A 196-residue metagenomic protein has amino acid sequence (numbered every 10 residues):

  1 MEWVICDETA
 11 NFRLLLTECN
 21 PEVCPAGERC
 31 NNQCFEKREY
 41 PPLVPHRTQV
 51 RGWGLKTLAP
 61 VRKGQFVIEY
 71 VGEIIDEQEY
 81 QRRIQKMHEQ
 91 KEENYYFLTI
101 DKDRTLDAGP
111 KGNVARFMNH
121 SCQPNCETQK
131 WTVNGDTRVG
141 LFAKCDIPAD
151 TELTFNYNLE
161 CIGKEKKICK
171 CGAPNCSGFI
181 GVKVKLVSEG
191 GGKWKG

Functional and structural regions predicted by a protein language model:
M1-W53, I168, A173-G196: Accessory low-complexity/Zn-finger-associated flanking regions of SET/PR-domain chromatin methyltransferases
P21-E22, Q33-K130: Catalytic cores of histone-lysine modification enzymes
L58, A143-D146: Short, surface-exposed secondary-structure edge patches
E69, A149, T154-N156: A generic structural signal for residues embedded in beta-strands
I74-Q81, C161-C171: Short, Lys/Arg- and Gly-enriched loop/turn segments at beta-strand edges
N113-V114, T132-N134, K185-G192: Short intrinsically disordered coil segments
H120, D146-T151: A short, structured loop/turn motif at beta-sheet edges
P124-K144, N156: Eukaryotic modular interaction domains in large regulatory/scaffold proteins
